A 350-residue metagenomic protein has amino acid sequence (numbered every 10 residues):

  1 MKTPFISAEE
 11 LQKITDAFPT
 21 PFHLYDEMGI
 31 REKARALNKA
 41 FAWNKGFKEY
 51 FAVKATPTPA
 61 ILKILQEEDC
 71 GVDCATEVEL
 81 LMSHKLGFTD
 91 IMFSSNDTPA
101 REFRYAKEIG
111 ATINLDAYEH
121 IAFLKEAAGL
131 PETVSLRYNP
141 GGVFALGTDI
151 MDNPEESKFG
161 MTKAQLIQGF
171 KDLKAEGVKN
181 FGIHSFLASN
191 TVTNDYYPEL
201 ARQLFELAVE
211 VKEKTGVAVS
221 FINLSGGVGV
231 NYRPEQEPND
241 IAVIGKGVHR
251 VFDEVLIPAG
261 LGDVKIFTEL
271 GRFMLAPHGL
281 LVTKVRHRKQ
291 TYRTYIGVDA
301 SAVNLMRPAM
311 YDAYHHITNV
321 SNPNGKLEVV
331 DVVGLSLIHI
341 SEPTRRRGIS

Functional and structural regions predicted by a protein language model:
M1-E132, K171-A175, K179, E213 (+1 more regions): A charged N-terminal "starter" segment
G29, T56, E79, T98 (+9 more regions): Short, glycine-/Ser/Thr-/acidic-enriched flexible segments
I30, K54, T76, A106 (+5 more regions): Conserved, mostly hydrophobic/aromatic
P131-V143: Glycine-rich, aromatic-flanked loop segments that form ligand/cofactor-binding clefts across common enzyme folds
P140-H287: Active-site loop/helix belt of alpha/beta enzymes
A302-L305, D312-D331: Polar, glycine-rich mid-to-C-terminal structural blocks that act as macromolecule-binding/assembly scaffolds
P308-Y311, R345: Short conserved micro-motifs at the rims of enzyme active sites and ligand-binding pockets
H339-S350: Single conserved hydrophobic/aromatic residue that forms the stacking wall/gate of nucleotide- or nucleobase-binding
